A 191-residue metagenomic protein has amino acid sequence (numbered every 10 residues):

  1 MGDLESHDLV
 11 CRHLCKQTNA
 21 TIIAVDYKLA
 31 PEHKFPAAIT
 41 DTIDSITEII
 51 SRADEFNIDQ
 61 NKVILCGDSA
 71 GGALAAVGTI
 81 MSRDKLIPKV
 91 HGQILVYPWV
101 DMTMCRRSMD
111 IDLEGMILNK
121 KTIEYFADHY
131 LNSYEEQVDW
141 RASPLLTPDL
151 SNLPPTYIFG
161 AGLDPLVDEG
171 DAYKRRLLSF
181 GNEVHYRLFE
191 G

Functional and structural regions predicted by a protein language model:
M1-G191: Alpha/beta-hydrolase superfamily serine-hydrolase fold, recognizing
